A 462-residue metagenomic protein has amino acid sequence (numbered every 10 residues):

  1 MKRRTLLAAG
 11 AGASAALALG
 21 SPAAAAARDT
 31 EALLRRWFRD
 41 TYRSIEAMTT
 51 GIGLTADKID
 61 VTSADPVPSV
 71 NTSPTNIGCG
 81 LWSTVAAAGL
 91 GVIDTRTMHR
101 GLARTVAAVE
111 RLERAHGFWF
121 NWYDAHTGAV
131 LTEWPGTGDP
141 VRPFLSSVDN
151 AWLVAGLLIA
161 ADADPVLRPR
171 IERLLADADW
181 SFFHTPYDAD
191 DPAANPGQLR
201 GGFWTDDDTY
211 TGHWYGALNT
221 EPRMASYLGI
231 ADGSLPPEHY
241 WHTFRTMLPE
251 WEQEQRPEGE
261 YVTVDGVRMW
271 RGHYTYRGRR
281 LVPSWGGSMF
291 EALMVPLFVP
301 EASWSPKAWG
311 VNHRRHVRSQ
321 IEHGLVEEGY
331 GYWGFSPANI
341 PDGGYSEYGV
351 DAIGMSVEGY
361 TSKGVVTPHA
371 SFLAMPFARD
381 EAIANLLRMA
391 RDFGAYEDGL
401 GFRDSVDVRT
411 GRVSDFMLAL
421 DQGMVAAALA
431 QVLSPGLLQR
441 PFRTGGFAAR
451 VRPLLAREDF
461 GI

Functional and structural regions predicted by a protein language model:
T5-A23: N-terminal export signals
A27-I462: Ser/Thr/Asn(+Pro)-rich, low-complexity disordered segments
